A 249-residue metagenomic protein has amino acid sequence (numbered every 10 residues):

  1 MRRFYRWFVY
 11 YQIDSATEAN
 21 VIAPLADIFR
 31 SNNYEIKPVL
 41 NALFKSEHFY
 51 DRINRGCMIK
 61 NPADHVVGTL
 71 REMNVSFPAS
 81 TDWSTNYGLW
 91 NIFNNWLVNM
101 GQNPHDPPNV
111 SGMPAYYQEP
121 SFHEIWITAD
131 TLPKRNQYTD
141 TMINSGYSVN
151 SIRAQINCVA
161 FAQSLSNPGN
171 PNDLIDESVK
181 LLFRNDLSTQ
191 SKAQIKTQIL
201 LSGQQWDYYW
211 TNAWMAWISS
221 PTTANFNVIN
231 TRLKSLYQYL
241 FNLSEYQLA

Functional and structural regions predicted by a protein language model:
M1-N32, L40-A249: Flexible, low-complexity segments enriched for small/polar residues
